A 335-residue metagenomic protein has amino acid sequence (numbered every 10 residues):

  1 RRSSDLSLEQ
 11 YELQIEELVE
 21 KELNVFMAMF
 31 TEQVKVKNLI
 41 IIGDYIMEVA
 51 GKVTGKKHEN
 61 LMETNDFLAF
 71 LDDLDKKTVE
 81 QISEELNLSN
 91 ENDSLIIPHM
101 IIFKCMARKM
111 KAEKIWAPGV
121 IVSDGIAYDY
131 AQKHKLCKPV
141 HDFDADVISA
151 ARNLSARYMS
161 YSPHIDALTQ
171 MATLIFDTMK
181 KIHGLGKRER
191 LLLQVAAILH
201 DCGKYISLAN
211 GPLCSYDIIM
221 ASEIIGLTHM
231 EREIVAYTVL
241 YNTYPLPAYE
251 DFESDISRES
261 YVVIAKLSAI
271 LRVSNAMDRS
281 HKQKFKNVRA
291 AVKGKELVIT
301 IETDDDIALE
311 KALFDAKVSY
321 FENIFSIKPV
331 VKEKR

Functional and structural regions predicted by a protein language model:
S4-R272, D278, K293-K295, I299 (+1 more regions): Helical "lid/coupling" subdomains associated with nucleotide-phosphate turnover
E113, F325-R335: A short amphipathic beta-strand at an alpha->beta junction
A197, I301-T303, E333: Flexible glycine-/small-residue-rich
V273-S274, K317: Amphipathic alpha-helical domain-onset/packing element
S280-P329: Low-complexity, glycine/alanine/valine/leucine- and proline-rich hydrophobic stretches
